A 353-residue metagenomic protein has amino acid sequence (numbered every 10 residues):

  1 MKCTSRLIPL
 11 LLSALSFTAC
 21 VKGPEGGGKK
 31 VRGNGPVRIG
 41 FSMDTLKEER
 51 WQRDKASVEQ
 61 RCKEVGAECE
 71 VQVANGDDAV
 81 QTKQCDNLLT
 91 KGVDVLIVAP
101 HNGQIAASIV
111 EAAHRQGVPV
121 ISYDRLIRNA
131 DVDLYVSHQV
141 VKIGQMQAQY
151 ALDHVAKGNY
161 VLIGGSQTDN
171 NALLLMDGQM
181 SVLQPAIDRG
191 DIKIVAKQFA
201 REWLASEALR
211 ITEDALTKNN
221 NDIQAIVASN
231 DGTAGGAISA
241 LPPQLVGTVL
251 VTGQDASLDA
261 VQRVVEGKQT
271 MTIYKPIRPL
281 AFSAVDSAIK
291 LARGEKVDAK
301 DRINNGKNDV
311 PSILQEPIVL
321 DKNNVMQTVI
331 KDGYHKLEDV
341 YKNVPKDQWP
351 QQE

Functional and structural regions predicted by a protein language model:
M1-I8: Bacterial N-terminal signal peptides that target proteins for export
I8-P9, N308: Residues embedded in well-ordered secondary-structure elements
P9-S16: Bacterial N-terminal signal peptides
A19-E353: A residue-level marker of the well-folded mature domains of exported/periplasmic proteins
